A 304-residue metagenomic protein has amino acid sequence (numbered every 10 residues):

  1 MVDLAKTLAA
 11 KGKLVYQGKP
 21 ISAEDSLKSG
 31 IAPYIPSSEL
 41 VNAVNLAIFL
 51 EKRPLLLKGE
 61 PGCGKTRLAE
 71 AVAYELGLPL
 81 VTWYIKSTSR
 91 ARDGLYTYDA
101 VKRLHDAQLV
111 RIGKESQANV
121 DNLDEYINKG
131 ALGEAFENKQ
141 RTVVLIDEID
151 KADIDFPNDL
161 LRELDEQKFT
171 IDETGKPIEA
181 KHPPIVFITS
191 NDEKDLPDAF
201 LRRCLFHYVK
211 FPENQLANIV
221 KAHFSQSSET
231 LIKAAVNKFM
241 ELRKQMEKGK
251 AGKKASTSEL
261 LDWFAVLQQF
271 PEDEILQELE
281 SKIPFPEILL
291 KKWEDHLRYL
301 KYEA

Functional and structural regions predicted by a protein language model:
M1-A304: C-terminal regulatory/interaction module of P-loop NTP-utilizing enzymes
